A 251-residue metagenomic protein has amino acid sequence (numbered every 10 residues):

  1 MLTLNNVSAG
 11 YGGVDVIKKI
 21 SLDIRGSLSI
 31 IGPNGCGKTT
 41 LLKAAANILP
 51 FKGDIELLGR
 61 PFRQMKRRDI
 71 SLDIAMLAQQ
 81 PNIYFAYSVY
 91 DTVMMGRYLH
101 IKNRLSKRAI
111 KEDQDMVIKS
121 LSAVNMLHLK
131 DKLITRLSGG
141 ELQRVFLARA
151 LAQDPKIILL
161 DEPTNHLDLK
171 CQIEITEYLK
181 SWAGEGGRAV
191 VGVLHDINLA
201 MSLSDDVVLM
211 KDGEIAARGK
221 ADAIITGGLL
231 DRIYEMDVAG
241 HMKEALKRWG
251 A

Functional and structural regions predicted by a protein language model:
A46: Helix-to-loop junction immediately C-terminal to a conserved catalytic motif
G53-R63, I70: Conserved ABC transporter NBD signature motif
M94, A109-L129: Conserved ABC ATPase "signature" region
L133-L137, E141: Conserved ABC ATPase signature
I158-E162: Catalytic Walker B motif of ABC-type/P-loop ATPase nucleotide-binding domains
D212-G213: Conserved ABC ATPase "signature" C-loop
D231-A251: ABC ATPase nucleotide-binding domains
